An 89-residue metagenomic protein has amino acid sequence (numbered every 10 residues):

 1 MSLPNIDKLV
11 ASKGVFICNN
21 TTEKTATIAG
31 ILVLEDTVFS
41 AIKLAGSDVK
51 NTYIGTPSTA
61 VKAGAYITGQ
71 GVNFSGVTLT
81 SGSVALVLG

Functional and structural regions predicted by a protein language model:
M1-F39: Solvent-exposed, flexible loop/coil segments flanking beta-strands in beta-rich domains
M1-L3, Y53-T56: A generic short-segment signal for beta-strand/edge and adjacent turn/coil regions
S12-N19, I54-S75, V84-G89: Beta-sandwich interaction modules
V33, A41-L44, G64, T68-G69: Extracytoplasmic surface signature
V38-Y53, S83-G89: Short, surface-exposed beta-strand/strand-loop-strand elements in extracellular ectodomains
